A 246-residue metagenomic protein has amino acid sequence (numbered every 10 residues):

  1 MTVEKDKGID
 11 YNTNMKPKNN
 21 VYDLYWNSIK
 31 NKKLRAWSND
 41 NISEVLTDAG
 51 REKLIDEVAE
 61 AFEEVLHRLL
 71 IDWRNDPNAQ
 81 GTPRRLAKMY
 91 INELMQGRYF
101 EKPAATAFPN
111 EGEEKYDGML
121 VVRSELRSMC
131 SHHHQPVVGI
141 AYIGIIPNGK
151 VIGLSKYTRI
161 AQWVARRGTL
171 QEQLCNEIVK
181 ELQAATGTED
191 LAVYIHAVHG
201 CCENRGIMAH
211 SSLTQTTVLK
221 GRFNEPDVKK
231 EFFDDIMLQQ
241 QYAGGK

Functional and structural regions predicted by a protein language model:
V3-K246: A domain-level signal for the structural core that forms small-molecule/cofactor-binding pockets and catalytic centers
